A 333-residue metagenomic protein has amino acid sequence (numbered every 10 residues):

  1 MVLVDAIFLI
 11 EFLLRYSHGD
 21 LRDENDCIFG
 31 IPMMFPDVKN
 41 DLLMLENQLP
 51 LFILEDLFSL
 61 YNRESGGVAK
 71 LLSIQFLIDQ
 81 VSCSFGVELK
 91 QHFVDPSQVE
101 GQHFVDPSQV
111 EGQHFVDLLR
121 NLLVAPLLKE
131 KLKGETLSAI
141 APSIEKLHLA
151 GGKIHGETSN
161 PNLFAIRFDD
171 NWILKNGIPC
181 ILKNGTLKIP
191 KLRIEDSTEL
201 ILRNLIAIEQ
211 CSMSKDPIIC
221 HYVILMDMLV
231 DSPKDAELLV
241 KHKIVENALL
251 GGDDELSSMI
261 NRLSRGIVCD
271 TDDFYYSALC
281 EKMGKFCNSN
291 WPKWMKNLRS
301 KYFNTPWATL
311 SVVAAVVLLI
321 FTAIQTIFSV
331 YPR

Functional and structural regions predicted by a protein language model:
M1-F303, V330: Acidic, Ser/Thr- and Pro/Gly-rich low-complexity regulatory segments
W294-R333: C-terminal single-pass transmembrane alpha-helix
